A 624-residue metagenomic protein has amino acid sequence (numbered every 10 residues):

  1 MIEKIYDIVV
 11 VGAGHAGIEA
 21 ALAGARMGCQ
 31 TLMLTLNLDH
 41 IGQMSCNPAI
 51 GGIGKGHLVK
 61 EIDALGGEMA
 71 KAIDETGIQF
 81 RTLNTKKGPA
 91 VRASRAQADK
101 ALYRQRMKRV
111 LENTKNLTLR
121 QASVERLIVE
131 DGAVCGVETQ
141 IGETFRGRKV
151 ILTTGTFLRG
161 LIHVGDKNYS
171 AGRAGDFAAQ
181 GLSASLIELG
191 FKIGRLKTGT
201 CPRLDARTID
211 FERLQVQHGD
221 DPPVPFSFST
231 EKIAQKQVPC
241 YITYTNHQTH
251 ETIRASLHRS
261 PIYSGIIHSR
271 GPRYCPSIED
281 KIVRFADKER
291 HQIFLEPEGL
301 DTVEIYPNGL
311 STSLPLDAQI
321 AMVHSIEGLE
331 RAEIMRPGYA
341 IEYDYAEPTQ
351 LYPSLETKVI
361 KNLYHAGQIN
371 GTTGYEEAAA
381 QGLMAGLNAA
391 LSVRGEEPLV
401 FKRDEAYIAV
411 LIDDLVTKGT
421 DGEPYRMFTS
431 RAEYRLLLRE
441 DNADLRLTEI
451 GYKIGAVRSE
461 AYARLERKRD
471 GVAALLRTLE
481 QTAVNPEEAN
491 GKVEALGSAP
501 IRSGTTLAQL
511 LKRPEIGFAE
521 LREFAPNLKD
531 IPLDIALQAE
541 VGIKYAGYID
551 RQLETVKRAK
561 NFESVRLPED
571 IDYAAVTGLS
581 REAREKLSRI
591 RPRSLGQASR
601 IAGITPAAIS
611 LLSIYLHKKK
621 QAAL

Functional and structural regions predicted by a protein language model:
I2-A16: Beta1/beta-strand and adjacent pyrophosphate-binding region of the FAD-binding site in flavoprotein oxidoreductases
I5, L22-R126, I141, T153-R173 (+4 more regions): Conserved N-terminal/central alpha/beta ligand/cofactor-binding core
V11, T144-G155: Short hydrophobic core segments
N37, A184-I320, G328, I408 (+2 more regions): An anion/pyrophosphate-binding glycine-rich loop and adjacent beta-alpha core in soluble alpha-beta enzymes
I128-T144: Conserved beta-strand-loop-beta-strand element in the redox core of flavoprotein oxidoreductases
Y306-T372, L399-D413, P532-K586, R591: A glycine-rich dinucleotide-binding beta-alpha-beta segment and adjacent secondary-structure elements that constitute
A378-L399: Internal hydrophobic alpha-helix adjacent to the cofactor/substrate pocket in enzyme cavities
R431, L437, T448-A608, I614-L624: Extended, charge-enriched "interface" segments that sit outside catalytic cores
